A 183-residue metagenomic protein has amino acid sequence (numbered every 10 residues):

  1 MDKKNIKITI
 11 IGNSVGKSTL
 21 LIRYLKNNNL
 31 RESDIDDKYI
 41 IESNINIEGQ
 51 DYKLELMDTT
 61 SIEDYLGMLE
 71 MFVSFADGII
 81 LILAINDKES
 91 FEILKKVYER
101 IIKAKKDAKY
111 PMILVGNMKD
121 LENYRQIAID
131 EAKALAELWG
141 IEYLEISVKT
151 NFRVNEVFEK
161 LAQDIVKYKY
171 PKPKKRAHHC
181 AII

Functional and structural regions predicted by a protein language model:
M1-P173: TRAFAC-class small GTPase G-domain
K175-I183: Polybasic, Ser/Thr-rich amphipathic helices
